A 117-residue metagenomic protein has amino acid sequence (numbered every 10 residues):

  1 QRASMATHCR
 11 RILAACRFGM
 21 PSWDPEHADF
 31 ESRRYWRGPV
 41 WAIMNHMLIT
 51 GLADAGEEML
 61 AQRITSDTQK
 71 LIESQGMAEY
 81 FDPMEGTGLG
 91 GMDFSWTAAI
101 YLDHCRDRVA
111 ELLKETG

Functional and structural regions predicted by a protein language model:
Q1, N45-E58, T65-T68: Alpha-helical support elements that line or immediately flank enzyme active sites and cofactor-binding pockets
Q1-V40, E73-G117: Extended glycan-interaction surfaces of carbohydrate-active proteins
W36, G56-M59, R63, L89: A structural signal for alpha-helical segments
